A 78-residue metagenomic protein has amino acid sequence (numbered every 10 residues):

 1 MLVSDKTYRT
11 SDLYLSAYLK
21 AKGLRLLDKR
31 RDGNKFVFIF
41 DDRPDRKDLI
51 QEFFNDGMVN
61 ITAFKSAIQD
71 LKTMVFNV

Functional and structural regions predicted by a protein language model:
L2-S4, K47-V78: C-terminal basic regulatory modules in eukaryotic proteins
D5-K35: N-terminal acidic leader/helix
G23-L24, D41, Q51-N55: Surface-exposed beta-strand edges and their flanking turn/coil or helix-capping segments
R30-D48: Acidic, low-complexity, intrinsically disordered interaction modules
